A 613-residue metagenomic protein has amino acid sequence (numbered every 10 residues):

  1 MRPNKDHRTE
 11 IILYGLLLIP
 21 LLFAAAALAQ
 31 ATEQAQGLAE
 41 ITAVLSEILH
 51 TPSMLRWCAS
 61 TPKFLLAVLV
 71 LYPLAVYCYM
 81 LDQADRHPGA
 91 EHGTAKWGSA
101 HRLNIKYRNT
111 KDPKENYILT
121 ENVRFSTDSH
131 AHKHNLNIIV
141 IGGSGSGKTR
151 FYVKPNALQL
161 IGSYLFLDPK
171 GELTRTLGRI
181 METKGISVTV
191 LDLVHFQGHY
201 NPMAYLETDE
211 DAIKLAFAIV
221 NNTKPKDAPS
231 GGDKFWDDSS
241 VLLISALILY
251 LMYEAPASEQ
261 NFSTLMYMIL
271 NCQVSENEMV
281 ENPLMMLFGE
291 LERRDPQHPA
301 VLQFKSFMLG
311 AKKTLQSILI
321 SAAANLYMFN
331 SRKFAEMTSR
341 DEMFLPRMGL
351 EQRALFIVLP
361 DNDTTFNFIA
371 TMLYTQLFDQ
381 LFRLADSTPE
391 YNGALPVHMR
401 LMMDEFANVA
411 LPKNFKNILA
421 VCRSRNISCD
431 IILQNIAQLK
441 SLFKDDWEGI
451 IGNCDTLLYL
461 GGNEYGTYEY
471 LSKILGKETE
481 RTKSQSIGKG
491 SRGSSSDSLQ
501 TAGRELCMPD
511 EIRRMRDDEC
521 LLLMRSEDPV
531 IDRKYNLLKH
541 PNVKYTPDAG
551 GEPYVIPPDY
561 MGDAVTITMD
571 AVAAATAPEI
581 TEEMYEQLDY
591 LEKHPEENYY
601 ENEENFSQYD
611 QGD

Functional and structural regions predicted by a protein language model:
M1-S146, R150-P155, K477, G488-K489 (+2 more regions): Basic- and hydrophobic-enriched, low-structure N-terminal and domain-boundary segments that flank ATP-binding catalytic
F23-A26, H134-I427, L442, G452 (+2 more regions): P-loop NTPase motor domains
K96-I105, K114-E115, T120-H130, R150-F151 (+7 more regions): A broad, low-specificity signal for short, low-complexity segments enriched in glycine/proline and polar/charged
I180-E182, Y205-L206, D445-G449, K473-E478 (+1 more regions): Short secondary-structure boundary/capping segments
N261, S339, E390-Y391, L439 (+4 more regions): Flexible domain-boundary/linker segments
L359, D363, E405, L433 (+3 more regions): Short loop or secondary-structure boundary microenvironments that flank and position key functional residues
L419-L521: Conserved ATP-driven motor cores of ASCE-family P-loop NTPases powering translocation/secretion/packaging/pilus
E505, K544-P547: Extended alpha-helical interface modules used as scaffolds for assembling large macromolecular complexes
